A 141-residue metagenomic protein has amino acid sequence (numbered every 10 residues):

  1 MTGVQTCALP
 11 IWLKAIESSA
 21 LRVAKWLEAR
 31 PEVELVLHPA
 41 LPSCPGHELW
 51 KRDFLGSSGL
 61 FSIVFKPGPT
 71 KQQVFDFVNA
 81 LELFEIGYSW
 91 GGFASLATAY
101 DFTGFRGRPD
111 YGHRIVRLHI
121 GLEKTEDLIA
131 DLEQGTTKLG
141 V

Functional and structural regions predicted by a protein language model:
M1-L9: Short, small-residue-biased leader/transition segments that mark boundaries at the very start of proteins
T2, W90-G91, I120: Short glycine-rich loop/turn motifs that provide flexible caps or phosphate-binding loops at active sites
C7, G59-F61, S95, V116: A broad, low-specificity signal marking well-ordered, structured residues that form hydrophobic/aromatic
A8-A24: A conserved active-site cap/scaffold subdomain adjacent to cofactor or substrate pockets
W12, G68-P69, S95-V141: PLP-dependent enzyme catalytic core of the Aspartate aminotransferase-like
L21-E82, I86-G91, D101-D110, G140: Conserved small-domain helix->loop->beta segment predominantly found in fold-type I
